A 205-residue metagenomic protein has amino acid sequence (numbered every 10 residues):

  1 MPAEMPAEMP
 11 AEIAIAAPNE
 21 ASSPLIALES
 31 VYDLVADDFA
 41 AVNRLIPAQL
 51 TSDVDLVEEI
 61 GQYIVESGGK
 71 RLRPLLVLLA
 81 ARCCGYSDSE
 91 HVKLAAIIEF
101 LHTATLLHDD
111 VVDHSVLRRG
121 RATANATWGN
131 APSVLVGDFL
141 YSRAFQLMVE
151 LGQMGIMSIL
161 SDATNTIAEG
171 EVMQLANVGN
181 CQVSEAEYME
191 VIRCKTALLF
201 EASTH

Functional and structural regions predicted by a protein language model:
M1-Q49: N-terminal amphipathic/basic leader segments beginning at the initiator methionine
D33-L34, A40-A41, P47-H205: Mg2+-dependent prenyl diphosphate-binding active-site environment of isoprenoid biosynthetic enzymes
